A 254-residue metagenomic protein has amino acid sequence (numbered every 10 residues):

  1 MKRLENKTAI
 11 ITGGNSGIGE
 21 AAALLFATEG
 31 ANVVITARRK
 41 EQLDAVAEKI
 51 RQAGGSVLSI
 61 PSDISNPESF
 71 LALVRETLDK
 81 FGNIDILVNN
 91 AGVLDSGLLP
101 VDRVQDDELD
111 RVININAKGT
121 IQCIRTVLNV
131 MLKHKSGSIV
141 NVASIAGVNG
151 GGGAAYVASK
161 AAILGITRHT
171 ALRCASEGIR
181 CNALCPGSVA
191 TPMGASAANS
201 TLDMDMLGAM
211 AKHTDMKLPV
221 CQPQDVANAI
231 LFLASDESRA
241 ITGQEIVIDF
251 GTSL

Functional and structural regions predicted by a protein language model:
T8, N15-S16: Conserved glycine-rich cofactor-binding loop
G82, I121-I124, P219-I248, S253: C-terminal substrate-recognition "lid" of short-chain dehydrogenase/reductases
G97-V101, Q105-I113, M210-A211: Substrate-binding pocket helix/loop in short-chain dehydrogenase/reductase
N114, D203-D225: Catalytic Tyr-x(3-8)-Lys segment
I124, S159, T167: Active-site helix of classical SDR
S144: Residue(s) in the substrate-gating loop at a strand-loop-helix junction that position the organic substrate next
A175, R180, I241-G243: Short, small/polar-rich loop/turn modules that mediate ligand/substrate recognition or access, typified
